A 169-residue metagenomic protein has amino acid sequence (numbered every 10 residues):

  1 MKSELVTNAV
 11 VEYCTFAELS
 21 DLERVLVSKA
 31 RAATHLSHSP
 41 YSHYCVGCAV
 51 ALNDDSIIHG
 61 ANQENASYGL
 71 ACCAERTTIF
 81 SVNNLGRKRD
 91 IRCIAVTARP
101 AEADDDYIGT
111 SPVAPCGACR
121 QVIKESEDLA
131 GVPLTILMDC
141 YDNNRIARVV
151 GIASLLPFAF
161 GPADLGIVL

Functional and structural regions predicted by a protein language model:
M1-K29, D104: Short, compositionally biased leader-like segments
A32-T34: Glycine-rich short-loop/terminal segments
S39-S42: Short loop/turn motifs at secondary-structure junctions and domain boundaries
C45-L52: Short beta-strand scaffold segments in enzyme catalytic cores
H59-L165: Zn2+-dependent cytidine deaminase-like catalytic core
L169: Nucleotide/phosphate-binding catalytic cleft detector across ATP-hydrolyzing and phosphate-transferring enzymes
